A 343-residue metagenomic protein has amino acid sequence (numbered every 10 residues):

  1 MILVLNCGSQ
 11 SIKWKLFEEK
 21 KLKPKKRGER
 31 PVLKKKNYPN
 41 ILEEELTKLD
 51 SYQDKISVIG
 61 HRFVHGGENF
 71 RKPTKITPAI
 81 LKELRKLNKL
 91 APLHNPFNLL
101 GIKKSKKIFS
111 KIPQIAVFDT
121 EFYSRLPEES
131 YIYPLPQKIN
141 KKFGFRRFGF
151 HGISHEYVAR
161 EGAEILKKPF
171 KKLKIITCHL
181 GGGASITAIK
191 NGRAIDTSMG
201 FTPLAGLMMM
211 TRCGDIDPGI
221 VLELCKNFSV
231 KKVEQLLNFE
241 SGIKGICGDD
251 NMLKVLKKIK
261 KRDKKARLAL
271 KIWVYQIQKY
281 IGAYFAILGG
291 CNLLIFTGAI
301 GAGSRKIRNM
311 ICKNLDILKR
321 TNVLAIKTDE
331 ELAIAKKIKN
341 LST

Functional and structural regions predicted by a protein language model:
I2-N40: Short glycine-rich, Thr/Ser-proximal phosphate-binding strand/loop in the N-terminal lobe of ATP-dependent enzymes
I2-V4, V58-G60, I115, I175-H179: Short glycine-aspartate micro-motif
L5-Q10, C178-G183, I189, A299 (+1 more regions): A short acidic Gly-Thr/Ser loop motif
L49-N95, P113-I115, E121-I132: Short beta-strand-loop/turn "lid" adjacent to the catalytic site in phosphate-handling enzymes
R125-L224: Glycine-rich phosphate-binding loop of actin/hexokinase-like ATP-binding domains
Q235, F239-G248, M252-I287: Adenine-nucleotide phosphate-binding core of ATP-dependent small-molecule kinases
N292-N314: Glycine-rich phosphate-binding loops at beta-strand->alpha-helix junctions
T321-T343: Glycine-rich phosphate-binding/hydrolytic loop that grips phosphoryl groups
